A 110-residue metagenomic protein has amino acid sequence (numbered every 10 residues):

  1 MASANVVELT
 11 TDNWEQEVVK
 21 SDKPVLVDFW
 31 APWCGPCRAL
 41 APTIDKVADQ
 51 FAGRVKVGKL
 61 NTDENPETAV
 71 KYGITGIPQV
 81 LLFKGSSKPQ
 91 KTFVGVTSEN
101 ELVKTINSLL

Functional and structural regions predicted by a protein language model:
M1-N5: N-proximal helix/coil linker or "cap" segments that precede and/or mark the start of modular domains
V6-V25: A short beta-strand-turn-helix
D22-K23, W30-W33, G76: Short pre-active-site segment immediately N-terminal to redox-active cysteine/selenocysteine motifs in thiol-based
D22-P24, A39-L60: Conserved helix-turn-beta segment immediately C-terminal to the redox Cys motif in thioredoxin-like folds
F29-T43: Conserved redox-active cysteine motifs that mediate thiol-disulfide chemistry, especially di-cysteine Cys-X(1-2)-Cys
L60-A69: Structural microenvironment flanking redox-active thiols in thiol-disulfide oxidoreductases
G76, L81-L110: Non-catalytic, surface beta->alpha helical segment in thiol-disulfide oxidoreductase systems
